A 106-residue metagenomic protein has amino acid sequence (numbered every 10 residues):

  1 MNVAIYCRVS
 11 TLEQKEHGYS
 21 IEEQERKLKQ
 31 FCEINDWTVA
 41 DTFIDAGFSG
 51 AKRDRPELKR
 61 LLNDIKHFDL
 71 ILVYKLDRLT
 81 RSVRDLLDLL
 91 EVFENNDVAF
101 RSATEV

Functional and structural regions predicted by a protein language model:
M1-V106: Short, structured surface patches at the beginning of a domain
